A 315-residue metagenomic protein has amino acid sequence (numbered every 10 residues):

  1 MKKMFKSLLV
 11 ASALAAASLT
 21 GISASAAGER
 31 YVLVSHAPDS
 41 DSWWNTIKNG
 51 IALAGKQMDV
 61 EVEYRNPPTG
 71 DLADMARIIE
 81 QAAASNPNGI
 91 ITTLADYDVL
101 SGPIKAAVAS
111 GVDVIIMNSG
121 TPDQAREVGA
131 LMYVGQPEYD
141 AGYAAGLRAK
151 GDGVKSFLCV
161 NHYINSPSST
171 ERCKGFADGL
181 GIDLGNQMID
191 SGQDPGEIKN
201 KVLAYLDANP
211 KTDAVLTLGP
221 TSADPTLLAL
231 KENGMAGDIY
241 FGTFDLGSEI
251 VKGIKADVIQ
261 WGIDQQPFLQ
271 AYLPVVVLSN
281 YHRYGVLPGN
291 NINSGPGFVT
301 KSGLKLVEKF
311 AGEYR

Functional and structural regions predicted by a protein language model:
M1-V10: Bacterial N-terminal signal peptides that target proteins for export
A16-A24: C-terminal segment of classical bacterial N-terminal signal peptides
E29, G179-L180, L269-R315: Hinge/cleft segment of the Venus flytrap/periplasmic-binding protein
R30-M58, E63-I79, S85, T93-Y97 (+3 more regions): Extracytoplasmic "Venus flytrap"
S42-M58, A141-A145, P167-G185, K201 (+3 more regions): Short, solvent-exposed amphipathic alpha-helices that sit in or adjacent to ligand/effector-binding or catalytic
M75, M132-F157, G196-K199, L246-I250 (+1 more regions): Hydrophobic alpha-helical segments within soluble ligand-binding/sensing domains
I90-A109, F176, S191-G253: Hydrophobic alpha-helical
Y97-D140, D245-Q260, L306-F310: Flexible loop/hinge segments that line or gate small-molecule binding clefts
